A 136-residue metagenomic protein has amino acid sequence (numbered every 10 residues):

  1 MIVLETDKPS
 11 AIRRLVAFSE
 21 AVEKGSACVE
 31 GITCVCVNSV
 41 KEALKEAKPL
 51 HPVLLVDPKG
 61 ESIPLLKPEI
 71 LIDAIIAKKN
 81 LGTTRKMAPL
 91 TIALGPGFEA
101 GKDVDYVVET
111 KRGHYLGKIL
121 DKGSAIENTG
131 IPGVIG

Functional and structural regions predicted by a protein language model:
M1-G136: Well-ordered secondary-structure scaffolds
